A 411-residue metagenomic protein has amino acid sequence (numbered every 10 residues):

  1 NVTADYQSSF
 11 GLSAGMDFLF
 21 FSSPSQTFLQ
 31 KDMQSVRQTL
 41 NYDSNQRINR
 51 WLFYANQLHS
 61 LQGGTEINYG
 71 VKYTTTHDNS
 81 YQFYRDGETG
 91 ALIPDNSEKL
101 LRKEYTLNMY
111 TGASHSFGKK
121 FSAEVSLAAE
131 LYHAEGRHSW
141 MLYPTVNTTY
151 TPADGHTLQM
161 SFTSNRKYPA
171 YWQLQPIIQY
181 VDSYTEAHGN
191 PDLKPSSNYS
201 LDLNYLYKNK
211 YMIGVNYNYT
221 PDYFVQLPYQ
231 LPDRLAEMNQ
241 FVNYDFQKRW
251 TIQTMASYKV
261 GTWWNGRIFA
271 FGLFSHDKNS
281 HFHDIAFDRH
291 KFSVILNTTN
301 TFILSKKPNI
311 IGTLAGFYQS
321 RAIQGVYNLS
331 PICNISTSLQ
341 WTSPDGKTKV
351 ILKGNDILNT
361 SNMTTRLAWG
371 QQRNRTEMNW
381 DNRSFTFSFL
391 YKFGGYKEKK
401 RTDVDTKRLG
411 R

Functional and structural regions predicted by a protein language model:
N1, G15-D17, S23-Q34, S80-G90 (+10 more regions): Outer-membrane beta-barrel translocator domains and adjoining extracellular loop/strand segments of Gram-negative
N1-P144, T151-G155, Y211-G214, K248-G272 (+1 more regions): Face-selective signature of the C-terminal outer-membrane beta-barrel domain
Y6, M16-S22, Y73-N79, L127-E135 (+10 more regions): Transmembrane beta-strands of outer-membrane beta-barrel pores
R47-W51, L101-L107, H138-L142, P195-L201 (+5 more regions): Residues that define the transmembrane beta-barrel architecture of outer-membrane proteins
R166-V215, Y219-T220, E237-T251, K259 (+1 more regions): Outer-membrane beta-barrel signature, preferentially recognizing the C-terminal barrel domain of Gram-negative
D245-Q319: Gram-negative outer-membrane beta-barrel transporters
N297-T342, N355-L358, R366-G370: C-terminal beta-barrel architecture of Gram-negative outer-membrane proteins
S343-R411: C-terminal beta-signal and adjacent terminal beta-strands/loops of Gram-negative outer-membrane beta-barrel proteins
